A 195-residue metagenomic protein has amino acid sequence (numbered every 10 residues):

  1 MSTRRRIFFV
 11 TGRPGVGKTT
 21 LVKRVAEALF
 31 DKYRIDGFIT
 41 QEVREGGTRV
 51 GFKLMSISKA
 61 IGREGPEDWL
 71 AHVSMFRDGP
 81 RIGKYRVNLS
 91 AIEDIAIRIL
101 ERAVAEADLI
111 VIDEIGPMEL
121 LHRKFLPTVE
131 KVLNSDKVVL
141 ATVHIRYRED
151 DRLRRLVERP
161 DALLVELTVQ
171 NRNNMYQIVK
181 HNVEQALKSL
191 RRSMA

Functional and structural regions predicted by a protein language model:
S2-R4, L100-E101, G116-A195: Replace "adjacent to P-loop NTPase cores in ATP/GTP-dependent enzymes" with "adjacent to NTP-binding cores
I7: Walker A (P-loop) ATP-phosphate-binding motif of ABC ATPase nucleotide-binding domains
V10: Hydrophobic anchor at the beta1->P-loop junction of P-loop NTPases
R13: P-loop (Walker A) phosphate-binding loop of NTP-binding proteins
K18: Conserved lysine of the Walker
L21, V25: Hydrophobic positions on the alpha1 helix immediately C-terminal to the Walker A/P-loop
E27-R81: N-terminal phosphate/diphosphate-binding loop that engages ATP/GTP or pyrophosphate donors across diverse enzyme folds
R77-K131: Phosphate-binding/switch loop-helix module in NTP-utilizing enzymes
